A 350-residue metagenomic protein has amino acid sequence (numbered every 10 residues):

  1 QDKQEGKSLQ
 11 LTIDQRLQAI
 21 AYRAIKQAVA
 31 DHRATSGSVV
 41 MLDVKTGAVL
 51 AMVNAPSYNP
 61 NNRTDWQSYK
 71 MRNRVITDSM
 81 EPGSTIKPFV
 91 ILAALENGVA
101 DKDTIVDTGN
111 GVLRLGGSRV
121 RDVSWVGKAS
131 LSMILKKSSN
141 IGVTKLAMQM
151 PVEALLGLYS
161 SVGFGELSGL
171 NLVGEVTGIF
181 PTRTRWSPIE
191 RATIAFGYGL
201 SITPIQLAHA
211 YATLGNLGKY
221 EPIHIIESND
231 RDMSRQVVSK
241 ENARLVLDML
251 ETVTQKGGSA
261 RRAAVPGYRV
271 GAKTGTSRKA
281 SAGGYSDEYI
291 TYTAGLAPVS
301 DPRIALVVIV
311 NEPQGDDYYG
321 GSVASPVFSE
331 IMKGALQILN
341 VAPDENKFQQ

Functional and structural regions predicted by a protein language model:
Q1-G37: Conserved, well-ordered alpha-helix/loop/beta-strand core segments that scaffold catalytic motifs
Q1-Q4, I13, V39-S84, F89-P313 (+3 more regions): Beta-lactam-recognizing serine transpeptidase/beta-lactamase-like catalytic domain environment
A24-Q27, T252, K256, G334: Solvent-exposed, charged/polar functional surfaces in cytosolic regulatory/catalytic domains
A28-D31, G142, I338: Short alpha-helical functional segments enriched in proximate histidine and acidic residues
G334-D344: Flexible helix-coil linker/hinge segments at domain or subdomain boundaries
